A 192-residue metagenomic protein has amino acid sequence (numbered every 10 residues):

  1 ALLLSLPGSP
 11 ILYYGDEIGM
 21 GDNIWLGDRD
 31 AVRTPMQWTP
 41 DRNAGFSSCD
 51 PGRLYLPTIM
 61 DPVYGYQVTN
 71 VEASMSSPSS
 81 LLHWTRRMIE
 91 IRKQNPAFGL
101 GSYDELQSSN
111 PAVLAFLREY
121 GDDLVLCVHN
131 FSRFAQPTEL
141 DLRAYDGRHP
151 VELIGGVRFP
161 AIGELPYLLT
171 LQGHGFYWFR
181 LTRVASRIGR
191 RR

Functional and structural regions predicted by a protein language model:
A1-V125, F131-T138: Loop/helix patches that line or flank the sugar-binding groove of alpha-linked glycan CAZymes
Y14-D16, G155, R180: A secondary-structure boundary/capping signal
G27-D28, T34, D146, G175-R180: C-terminal, active-site-flanking charged/polar segments
T39, D141-R143, Q172: A structural detector for beta-sheet-dominated domains
F134-P137, F159-P160, S186-I188: A short local loop/turn or secondary-structure capping micro-motif enriched for an aromatic residue
A135-G155: Beta-strand-rich binding/interaction modules
I154-I162: Short, structured beta-strand/loop micro-motifs enriched in basic residues and often containing a Trp
I162-R191: C-terminal beta-strand-rich structural cap/linker in extracellular carbohydrate-active enzymes
